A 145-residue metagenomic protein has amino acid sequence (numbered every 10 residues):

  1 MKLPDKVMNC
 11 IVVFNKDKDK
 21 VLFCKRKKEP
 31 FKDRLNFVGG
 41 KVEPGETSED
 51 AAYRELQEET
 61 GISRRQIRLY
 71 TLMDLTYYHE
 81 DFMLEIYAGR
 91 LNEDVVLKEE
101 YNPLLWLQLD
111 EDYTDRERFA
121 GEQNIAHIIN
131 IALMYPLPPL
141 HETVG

Functional and structural regions predicted by a protein language model:
M1-V21, K41: Conserved N-terminal beta-strand and adjoining loop/helix that marks the start of the Nudix/MutT-like hydrolase domain
L3, E29, L75-H79: A short beta-turn/loop motif at secondary-structure boundaries
K6, K32, F37, R64 (+1 more regions): Short connector loops at helix/strand junctions that flank enzyme active sites, especially segments positioning acidic
V13-N15, K25, R90-L91: Residue-level signal for short segments within beta-strands and strand-turn junctions of well-structured beta-sheet
K20-E58, G145: Conserved Nudix-box catalytic region and its N-terminal flanking loop in Nudix hydrolases and closely related
S63-L72: A short coil-to-beta-strand element that immediately follows conserved catalytic motifs
M73-D112, G121-P136: Active-site-adjacent beta-strand/loop module that shapes the phosphate/pyrophosphate-binding cleft
M134-G145: C-terminal regulatory/oligomerization modules of transcriptional regulators
